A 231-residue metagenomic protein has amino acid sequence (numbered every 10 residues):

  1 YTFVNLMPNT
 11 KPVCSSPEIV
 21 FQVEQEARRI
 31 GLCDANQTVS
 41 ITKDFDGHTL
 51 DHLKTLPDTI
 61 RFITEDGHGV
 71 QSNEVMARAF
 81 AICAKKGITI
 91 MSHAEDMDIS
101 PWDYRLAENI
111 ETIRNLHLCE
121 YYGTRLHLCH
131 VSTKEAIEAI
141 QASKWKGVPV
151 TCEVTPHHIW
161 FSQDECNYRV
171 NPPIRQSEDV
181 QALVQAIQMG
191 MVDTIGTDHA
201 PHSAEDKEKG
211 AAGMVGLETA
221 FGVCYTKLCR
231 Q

Functional and structural regions predicted by a protein language model:
Y1-E95: Divalent-metal coordination cores built from histidine and acidic residues
T10-V13, K43-D44, M97-I99, S132-E138 (+2 more regions): Active-site environment of divalent metal-dependent phosphoester hydrolases
T42-F45, G67-F80, H127-A142, V170-V184: Active-site glycine- and acidic-residue-rich loops that bind and position anionic ligands or nucleotide-like cofactors
P57-F62, A84-T89, K144-T151, C166-Y168 (+1 more regions): Glycine-enriched alpha-helix->loop->beta-strand junction motifs that scaffold or abut catalytic
E65, P101-Y104, C166-D179, K209-A212: Glycine-rich tight-turn/loop motif centered on a GG-T
E65-E135, H199-H202, A211: Divalent metal-binding pocket/active-site signature
L106-G123, A186-M189, T194-I195, A200-Q231: His/Asp/Glu-enriched, well-ordered alpha-helical/loop segment that forms or immediately abuts the divalent-metal
S132, Q141-K146, V150-F161, A186-T197 (+1 more regions): Hard-cation-handling environments
